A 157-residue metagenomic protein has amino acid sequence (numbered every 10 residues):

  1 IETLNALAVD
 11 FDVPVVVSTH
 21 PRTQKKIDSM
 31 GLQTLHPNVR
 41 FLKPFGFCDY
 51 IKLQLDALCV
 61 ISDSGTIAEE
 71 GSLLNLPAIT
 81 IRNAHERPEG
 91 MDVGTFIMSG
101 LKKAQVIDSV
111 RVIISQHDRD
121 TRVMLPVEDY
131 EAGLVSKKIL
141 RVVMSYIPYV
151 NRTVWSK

Functional and structural regions predicted by a protein language model:
I1-V13, V17-S18, T23-K157: Nucleotide-activated sugar donor-binding and catalytic core shared by glycosyltransferases and related lipid-linked
